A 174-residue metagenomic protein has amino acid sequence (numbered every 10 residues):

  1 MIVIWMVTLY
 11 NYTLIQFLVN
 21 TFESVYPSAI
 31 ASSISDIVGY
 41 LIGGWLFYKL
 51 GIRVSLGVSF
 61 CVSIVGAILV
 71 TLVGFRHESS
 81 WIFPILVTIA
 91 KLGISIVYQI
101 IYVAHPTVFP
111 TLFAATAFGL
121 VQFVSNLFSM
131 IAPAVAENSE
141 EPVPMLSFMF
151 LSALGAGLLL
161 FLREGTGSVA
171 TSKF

Functional and structural regions predicted by a protein language model:
M1-F174: Alpha-helical transmembrane bundle of multi-pass membrane proteins
